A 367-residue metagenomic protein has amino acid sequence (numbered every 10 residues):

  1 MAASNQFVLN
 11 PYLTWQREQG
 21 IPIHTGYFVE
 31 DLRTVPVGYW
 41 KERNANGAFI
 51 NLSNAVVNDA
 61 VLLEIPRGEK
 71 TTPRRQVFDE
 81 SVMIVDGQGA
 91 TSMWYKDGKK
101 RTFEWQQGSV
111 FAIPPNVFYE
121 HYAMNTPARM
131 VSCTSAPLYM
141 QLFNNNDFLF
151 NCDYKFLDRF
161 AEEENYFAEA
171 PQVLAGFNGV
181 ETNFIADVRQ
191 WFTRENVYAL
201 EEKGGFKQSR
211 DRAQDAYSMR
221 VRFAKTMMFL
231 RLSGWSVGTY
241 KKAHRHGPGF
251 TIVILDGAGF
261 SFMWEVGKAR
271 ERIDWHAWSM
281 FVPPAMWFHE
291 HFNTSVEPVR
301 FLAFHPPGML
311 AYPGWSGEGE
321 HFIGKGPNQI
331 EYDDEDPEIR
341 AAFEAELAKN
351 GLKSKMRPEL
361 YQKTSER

Functional and structural regions predicted by a protein language model:
M1-V56, F150-M227, R231, D334-R367: A short, N-terminal "cap"/entry segment at the start of jelly-roll beta-barrel domains of the cupin/DSBH fold
A3-N10, W15-Q16, F250, W264-E265 (+1 more regions): C-terminal functional regions that serve as terminal interaction/effector modules
E42-A48, D59-Q76, R231-H246, M286: Conserved short histidine dyad/triad with adjacent acidic residue
F49-S53, K70-Q76, T102-F103, Y122-A123 (+4 more regions): Short histidine-centered beta-strand/loop micro-motifs that create catalytic or ligand/metal-coordination sites
A60-E64, S81, T102, V110-A112 (+5 more regions): Conserved hydrophobic/aromatic beta-strand scaffold that supports enzyme active sites
K70, R75-Q107, G249-A277, W287: A short beta-strand-loop-beta hairpin characteristic of the jelly-roll/cupin
E104-Q107, A112-N144, A277, A285-Y312: Ligand-binding loop in jelly-roll beta-barrel domains
A213-M219, T226-L232, G238, F250-I252 (+1 more regions): Eukaryotic modular interaction domains in large regulatory/scaffold proteins
